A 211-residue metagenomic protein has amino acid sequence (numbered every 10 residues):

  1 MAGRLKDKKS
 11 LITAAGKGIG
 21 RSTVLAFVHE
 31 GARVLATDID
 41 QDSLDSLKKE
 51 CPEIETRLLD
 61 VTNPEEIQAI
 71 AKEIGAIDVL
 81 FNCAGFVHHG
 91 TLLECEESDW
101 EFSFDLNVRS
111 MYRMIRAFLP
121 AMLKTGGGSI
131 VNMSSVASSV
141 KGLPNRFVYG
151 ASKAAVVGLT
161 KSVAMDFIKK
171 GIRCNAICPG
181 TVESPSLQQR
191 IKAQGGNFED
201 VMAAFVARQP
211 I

Functional and structural regions predicted by a protein language model:
G16-K17: Conserved glycine-rich cofactor-binding loop
T91-L92, D99-F104, V201, F205: Substrate-binding pocket helix/loop in short-chain dehydrogenase/reductase
C95, K141-G150, S162, R190: Active-site loop-to-helix junction immediately N-terminal to the catalytic Tyr of the SDR YXXXK motif in Rossmann-fold
I115, S152, T160: Active-site helix of classical SDR
P120, M165-D166: Alpha-helical segment proximal to the catalytic Tyr-Lys
S135: Residue(s) in the substrate-gating loop at a strand-loop-helix junction that position the organic substrate next
P179-Q189, A193: Short, flexible catalytic-loop segment of classical short-chain dehydrogenase/reductase
